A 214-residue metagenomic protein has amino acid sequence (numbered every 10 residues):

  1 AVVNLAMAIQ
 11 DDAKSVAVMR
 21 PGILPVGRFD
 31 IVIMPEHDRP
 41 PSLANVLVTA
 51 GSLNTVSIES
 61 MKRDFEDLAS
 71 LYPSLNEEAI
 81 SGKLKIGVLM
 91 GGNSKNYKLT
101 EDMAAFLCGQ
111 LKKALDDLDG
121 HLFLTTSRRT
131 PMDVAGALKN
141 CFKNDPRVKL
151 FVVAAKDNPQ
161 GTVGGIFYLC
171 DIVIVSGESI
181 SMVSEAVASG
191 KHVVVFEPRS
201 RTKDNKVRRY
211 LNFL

Functional and structural regions predicted by a protein language model:
A1-V26, I33: Extended catalytic core of nucleotide-activated donor transferases of GT-like folds
A8, V134-N144, N205-L214: Short, aromatic/basic amphipathic alpha-helical patches
D11-K14, F29, D119-G120, G190-H192: A short helix->loop->beta-strand "cap" motif at the edges of active sites that frequently abuts
L24-P25, P40-P41, N96-Y97, T130-G136 (+1 more regions): Short, charged/polar "capping" segments at the starts of alpha-helices and the immediately preceding loops
V26-T100: A nucleotide-sugar donor-handling region in carbohydrate enzymes
N93-T126, T130-P131: Conserved catalytic-core segment of nucleotide-activated headgroup transferases in glycan assembly
K139-S181: Donor nucleotide-activated moiety binding/catalytic core segment of transferases that use nucleotide-activated donors
V187-L214: Nucleotide-sugar donor-binding patch of glycosyltransferase catalytic domains
